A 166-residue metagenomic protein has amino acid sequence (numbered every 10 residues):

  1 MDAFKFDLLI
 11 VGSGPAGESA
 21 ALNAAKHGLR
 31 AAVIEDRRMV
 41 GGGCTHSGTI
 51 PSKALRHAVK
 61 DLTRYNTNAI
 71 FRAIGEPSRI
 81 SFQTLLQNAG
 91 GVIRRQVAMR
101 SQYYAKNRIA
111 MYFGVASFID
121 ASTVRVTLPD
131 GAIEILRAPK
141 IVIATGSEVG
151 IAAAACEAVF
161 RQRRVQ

Functional and structural regions predicted by a protein language model:
D2-F6, N23-L29, E35-Q166: Glycine-rich flavin
G12-P15: Glycine-rich Rossmann-fold phosphate-binding loop(s) that bind the pyrophosphate of adenine dinucleotide cofactors
E18: Residues forming the Rossmann-fold NAD(P)(H) cofactor-binding site
